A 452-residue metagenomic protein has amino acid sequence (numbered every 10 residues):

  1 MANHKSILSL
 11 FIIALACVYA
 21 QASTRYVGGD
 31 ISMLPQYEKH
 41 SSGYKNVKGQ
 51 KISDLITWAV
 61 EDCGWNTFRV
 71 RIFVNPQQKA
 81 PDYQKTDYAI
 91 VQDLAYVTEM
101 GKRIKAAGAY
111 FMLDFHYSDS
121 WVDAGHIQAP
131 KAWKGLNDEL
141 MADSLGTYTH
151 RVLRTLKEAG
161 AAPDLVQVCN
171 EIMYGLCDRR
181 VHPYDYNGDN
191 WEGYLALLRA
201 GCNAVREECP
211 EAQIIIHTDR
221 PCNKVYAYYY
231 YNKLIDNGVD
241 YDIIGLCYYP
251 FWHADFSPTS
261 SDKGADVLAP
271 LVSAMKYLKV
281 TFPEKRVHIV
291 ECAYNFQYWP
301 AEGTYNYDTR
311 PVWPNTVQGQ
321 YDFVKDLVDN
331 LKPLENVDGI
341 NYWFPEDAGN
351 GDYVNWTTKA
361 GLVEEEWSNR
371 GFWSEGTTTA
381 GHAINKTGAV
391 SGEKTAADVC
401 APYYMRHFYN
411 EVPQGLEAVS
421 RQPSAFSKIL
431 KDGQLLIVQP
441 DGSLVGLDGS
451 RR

Functional and structural regions predicted by a protein language model:
S9-V18: Bacterial N-terminal signal peptides
V18, Q414-R452: C-terminal outer-membrane/trafficking sorting elements
S23-W58: Boundary/entry segment of secreted carbohydrate-active catalytic domains
G29, D114, V166, I244 (+1 more regions): Conserved, mostly hydrophobic/aromatic
Y37-Q50, N75-K79, K85-A95, M173-L176 (+3 more regions): Acidic-and-aromatic substrate-binding clefts and catalytic sites of carbohydrate-active enzymes
Y44, Y277, Q297-D326, N330 (+1 more regions): Aromatic-rich peripheral "rim/lid" segments of glycoside hydrolase catalytic domains that contact and position glycan
I52-A59, E211-Q213, V225-D308, V328-V337 (+1 more regions): Glycoside hydrolase catalytic-domain groove-lining segments
V60-P221: Substrate-binding cleft and catalytic face of glycoside hydrolase catalytic domains, especially the flexible beta-alpha
